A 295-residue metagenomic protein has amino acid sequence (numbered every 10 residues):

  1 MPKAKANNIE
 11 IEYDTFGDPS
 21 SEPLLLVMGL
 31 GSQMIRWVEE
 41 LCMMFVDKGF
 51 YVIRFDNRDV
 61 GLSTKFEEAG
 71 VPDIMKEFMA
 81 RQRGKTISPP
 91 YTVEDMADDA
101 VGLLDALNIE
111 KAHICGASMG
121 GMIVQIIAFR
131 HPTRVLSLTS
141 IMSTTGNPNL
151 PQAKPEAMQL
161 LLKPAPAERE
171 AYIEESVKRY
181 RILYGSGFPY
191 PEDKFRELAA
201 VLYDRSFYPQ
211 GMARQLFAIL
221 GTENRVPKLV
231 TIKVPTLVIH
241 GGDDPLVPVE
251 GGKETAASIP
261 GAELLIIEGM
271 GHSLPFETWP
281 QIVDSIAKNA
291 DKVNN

Functional and structural regions predicted by a protein language model:
I9-R83: Conserved HGGG/HGGXW glycine-rich cap/lid loop of the alpha/beta-hydrolase fold
Q82, I87-P90, E94-A112: Conserved acidic catalytic loop of the alpha/beta-hydrolase fold
G121-P132, L138: Short glycine-enriched nucleophile-adjacent loop and the immediately C-terminal alpha-helix near the catalytic center
F129, L138-A167: Flexible "cap/lid" loop of the alpha/beta hydrolase fold
A153-P227, E254: Alpha/beta-hydrolase
I232, V238-H240: Short beta-strand/loop motif that positions the catalytic acidic residue of the alpha/beta-hydrolase fold
D243-V247: Acidic catalytic loop of the alpha/beta-hydrolase fold
A262-N295: Catalytic active-site module of serine/aspartate enzymes centered on a nucleophile-bearing elbow/loop
